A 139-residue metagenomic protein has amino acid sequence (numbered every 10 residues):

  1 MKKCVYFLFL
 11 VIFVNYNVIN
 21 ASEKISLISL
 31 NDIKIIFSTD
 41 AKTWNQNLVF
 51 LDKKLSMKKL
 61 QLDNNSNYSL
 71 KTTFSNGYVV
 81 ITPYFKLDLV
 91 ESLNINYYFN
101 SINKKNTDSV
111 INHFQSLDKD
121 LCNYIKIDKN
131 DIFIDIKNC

Functional and structural regions predicted by a protein language model:
M1-E23: Classical Sec-dependent N-terminal signal peptides that target proteins to the secretory pathway
N17-N123: Short helix/turn-capping signatures at newly exposed starts of structured segments
D88, N130-I132: Beta-strand-connecting loop/turn residues
N123-K129: Short, exposed beta-strand-loop hairpins at the edges of beta-sheets in extracellular/periplasmic proteins
I132-C139: Short, low-complexity, Pro/Ser/Thr/Gly-rich segments in the mature regions of secreted, periplasmic
